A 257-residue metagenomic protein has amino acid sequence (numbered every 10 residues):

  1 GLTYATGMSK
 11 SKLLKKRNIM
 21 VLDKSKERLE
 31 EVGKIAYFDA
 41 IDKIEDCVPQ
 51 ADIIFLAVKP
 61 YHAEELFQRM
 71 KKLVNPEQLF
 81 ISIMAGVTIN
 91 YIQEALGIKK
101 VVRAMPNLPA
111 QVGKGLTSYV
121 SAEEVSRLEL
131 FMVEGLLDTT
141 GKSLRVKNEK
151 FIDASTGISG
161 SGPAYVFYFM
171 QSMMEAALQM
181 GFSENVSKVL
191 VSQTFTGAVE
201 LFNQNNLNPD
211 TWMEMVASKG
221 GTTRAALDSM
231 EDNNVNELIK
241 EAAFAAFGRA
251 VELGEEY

Functional and structural regions predicted by a protein language model:
G1-P49, G115, L178-Q179: NAD(P)+-binding Rossmann beta1-loop-alpha1 motif at the extreme N-terminus of oxidoreductases
I19, L29, C47, A63 (+3 more regions): Small-residue helix-packing motif on alpha-helices
F38-K99: Rossmann-fold NAD(P) dinucleotide-binding segment
Y91-K100, L116-A154, F167-Q204: Internal alpha-helical scaffold of NAD(P)-dependent oxidoreductase catalytic cores
V101, F151-G157, P209-E214: Short pre-catalytic strand/loop immediately N-terminal to key active-site residues, enriched for Gly-Thr
R103-S118: Active-site capping/gating segments
S192-Y257: NAD(P)-dependent Rossmann-like dehydrogenase/reductase catalytic/cofactor-binding core
